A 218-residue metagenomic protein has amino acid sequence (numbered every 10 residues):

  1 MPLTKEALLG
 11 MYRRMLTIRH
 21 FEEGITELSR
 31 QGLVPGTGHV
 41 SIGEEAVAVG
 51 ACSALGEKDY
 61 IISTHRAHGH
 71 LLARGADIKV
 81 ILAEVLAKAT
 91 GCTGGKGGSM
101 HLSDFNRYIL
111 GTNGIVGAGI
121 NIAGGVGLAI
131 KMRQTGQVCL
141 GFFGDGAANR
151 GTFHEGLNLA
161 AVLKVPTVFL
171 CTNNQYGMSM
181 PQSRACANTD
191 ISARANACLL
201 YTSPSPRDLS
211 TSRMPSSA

Functional and structural regions predicted by a protein language model:
M1-P35, E57: Cofactor-/ligand-binding subdomain signature composed of acidic, glycine-rich, tryptophan-containing flexible loops
E23-E27, L33-L163, P181-A187, S192 (+1 more regions): Cofactor-binding active-site loop characterized by glycine-rich and histidine/acidic residues
R66, T172-Q175: Short, ordered loop/turn segments at secondary-structure junctions
G144, C171-T172: Active-site flanking residues adjacent to catalytic metal/cofactor-binding acidic residues
V165-F169: A glycine-rich helix N-cap at a beta->alpha junction
Y176-M180, L200: Short beta-alpha connecting loops at secondary-structure transitions that line or flank enzyme active sites
Y201-D208: Conserved small/polar residues in nucleotide/adenosyl-binding loops
M214-A218: Hydrophobic alpha-helical segments, chiefly the membrane-spanning helices and signal/signal-anchor peptides
